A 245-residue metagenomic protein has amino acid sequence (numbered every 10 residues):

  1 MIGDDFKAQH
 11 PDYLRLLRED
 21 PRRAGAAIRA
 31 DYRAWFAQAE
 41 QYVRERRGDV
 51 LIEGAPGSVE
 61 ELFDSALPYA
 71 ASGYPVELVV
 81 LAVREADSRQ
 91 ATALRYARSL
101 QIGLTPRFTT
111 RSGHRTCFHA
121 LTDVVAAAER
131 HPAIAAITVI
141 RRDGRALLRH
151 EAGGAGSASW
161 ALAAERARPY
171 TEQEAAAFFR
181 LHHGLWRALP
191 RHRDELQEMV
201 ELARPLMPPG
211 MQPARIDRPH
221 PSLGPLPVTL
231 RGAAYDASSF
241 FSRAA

Functional and structural regions predicted by a protein language model:
M1, E77-V79, T138-I140: Hydrophobic/aromatic beta-strand patches that form the interior of the parallel beta-sheet core in alpha/beta enzyme
M1-A66, A70, L104-F108: Conserved nucleotide-sensing/catalytic segment adjacent to the nucleotide-binding pocket in NTP-handling enzymes
A8-Q9, E85-A91, A146-R149: Switch/connector loops and helix/strand junctions flanking conserved nucleotide-binding motifs in nucleotide-processing
E19-P21, Y74-A120: A glycine- and Lys/Arg-enriched "phosphate-lid" helix/loop adjacent to the NTP-binding pocket of small-molecule kinases
A55-G57, L81-R84, R142: An acidic- and aromatic-residue-enriched active-site/binding cleft used to recognize and process polar
S72-E77, A133-A136: Short glycine-/polar-rich loops that comprise or flank the Walker A/P-loop and associated switch/sensor motifs
R98-I102, R111-A146: Metal-dependent DNA phosphodiester-chemistry modules and their immediately adjacent helices/loops in DNA-processing
E129-A245: C-terminal accessory extensions appended to soluble enzyme cores
